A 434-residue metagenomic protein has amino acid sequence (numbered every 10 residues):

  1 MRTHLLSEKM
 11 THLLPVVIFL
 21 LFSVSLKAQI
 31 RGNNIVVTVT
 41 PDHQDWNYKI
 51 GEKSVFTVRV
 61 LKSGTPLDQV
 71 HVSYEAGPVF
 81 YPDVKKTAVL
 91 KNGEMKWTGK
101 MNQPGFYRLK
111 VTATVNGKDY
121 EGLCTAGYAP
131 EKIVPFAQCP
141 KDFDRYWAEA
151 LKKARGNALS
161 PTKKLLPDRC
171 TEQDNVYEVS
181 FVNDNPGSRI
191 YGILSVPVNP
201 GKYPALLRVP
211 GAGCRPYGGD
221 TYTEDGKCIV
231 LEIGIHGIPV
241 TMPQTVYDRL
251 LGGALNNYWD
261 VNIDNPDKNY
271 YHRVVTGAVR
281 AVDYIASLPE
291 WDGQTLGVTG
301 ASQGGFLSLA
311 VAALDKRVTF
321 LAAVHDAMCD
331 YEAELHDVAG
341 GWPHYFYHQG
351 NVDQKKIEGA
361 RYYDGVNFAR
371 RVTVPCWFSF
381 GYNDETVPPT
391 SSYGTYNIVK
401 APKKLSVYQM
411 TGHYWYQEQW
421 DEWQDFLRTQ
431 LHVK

Functional and structural regions predicted by a protein language model:
Q29-V37: Proline/serine/threonine-rich low-complexity linkers at boundaries of modular beta-sandwich domains
D42-W46, R155-P200: N-terminal cap/lid segment of alpha/beta-hydrolase-fold proteins
G192-L194, K202-A212: Short beta-strand element of the alpha/beta-hydrolase
R215-T276, A333-W342: Cap/lid segment of the alpha/beta-hydrolase catalytic domain
W291-A301: Alpha/beta-hydrolase fold nucleophile elbow
G305-V352, V407, W415-E418: Hydrolase active-site cap/lid region
V372, F378-F380: Short beta-strand/loop motif that positions the catalytic acidic residue of the alpha/beta-hydrolase fold
T386, Y393-K434: C-terminal catalytic histidine-bearing segment of alpha/beta-hydrolase fold enzymes
